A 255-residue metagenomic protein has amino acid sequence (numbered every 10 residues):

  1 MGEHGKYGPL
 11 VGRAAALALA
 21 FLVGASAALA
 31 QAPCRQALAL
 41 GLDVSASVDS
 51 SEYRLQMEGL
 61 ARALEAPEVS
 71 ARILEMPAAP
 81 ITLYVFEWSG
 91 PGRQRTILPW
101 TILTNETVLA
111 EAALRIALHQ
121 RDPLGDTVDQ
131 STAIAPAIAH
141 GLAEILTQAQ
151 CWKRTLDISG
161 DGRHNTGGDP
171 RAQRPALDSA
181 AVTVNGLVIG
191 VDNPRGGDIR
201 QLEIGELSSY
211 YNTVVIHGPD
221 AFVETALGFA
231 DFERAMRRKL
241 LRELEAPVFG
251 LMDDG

Functional and structural regions predicted by a protein language model:
A14-A25: Bacterial N-terminal signal peptides
S26-A30: Sec/Tat signal peptide C-region and signal peptidase I cleavage site
P33-P99, T155-S159, L187: Von Willebrand factor
G41-S51, L83, P99, A117-S131 (+3 more regions): Second-shell loop/turn segments in exported
I73, R163-Y210: VWA/integrin I-like adhesion module and closely mimicked acidic/polar interface patches used
A79-H119, D198-I204, S208-N212: Short beta-strand-loop
N105-R154, V188-G197, E203-E206, A235: Von Willebrand factor
I189-G250: Von Willebrand factor A/integrin I-like adhesion domains
